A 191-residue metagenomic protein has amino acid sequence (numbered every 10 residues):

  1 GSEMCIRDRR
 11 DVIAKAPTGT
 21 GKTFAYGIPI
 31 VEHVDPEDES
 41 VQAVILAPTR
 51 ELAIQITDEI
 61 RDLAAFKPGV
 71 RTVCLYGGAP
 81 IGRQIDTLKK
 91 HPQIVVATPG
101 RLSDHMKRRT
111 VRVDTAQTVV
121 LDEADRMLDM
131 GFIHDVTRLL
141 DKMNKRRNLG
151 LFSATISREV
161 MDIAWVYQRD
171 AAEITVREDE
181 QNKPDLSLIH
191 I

Functional and structural regions predicted by a protein language model:
G1-I6, I191: Short, small-residue-biased leader/transition segments that mark boundaries at the very start of proteins
M4, I30, M106, M127-M130 (+1 more regions): Methionine-biased hydrophobic packing positions in alpha-helices, especially within tandem helical repeat solenoids
R7, T23-D38, R61-D62: Walker A/P-loop NTP-binding motif
D8-I13, E39-Q42: Pre-Walker A (Motif I) flank of P-loop NTPase domains
D11-Y26: Walker A/P-loop
T18-T20, T49, T98, S153: Conserved phosphate-coupling serine/threonine residues in phosphotransfer and NTP-handling enzymes
E39-K107, T115-T118, E173: Conserved nucleic-acid-binding Ia/Ib motif block in the N-terminal RecA-like helicase ATPase lobe
V44, L63, T72-L75, Q84 (+1 more regions): Interdomain coupling/hinge region of P-loop NTPase helicase/AAA+ cores
